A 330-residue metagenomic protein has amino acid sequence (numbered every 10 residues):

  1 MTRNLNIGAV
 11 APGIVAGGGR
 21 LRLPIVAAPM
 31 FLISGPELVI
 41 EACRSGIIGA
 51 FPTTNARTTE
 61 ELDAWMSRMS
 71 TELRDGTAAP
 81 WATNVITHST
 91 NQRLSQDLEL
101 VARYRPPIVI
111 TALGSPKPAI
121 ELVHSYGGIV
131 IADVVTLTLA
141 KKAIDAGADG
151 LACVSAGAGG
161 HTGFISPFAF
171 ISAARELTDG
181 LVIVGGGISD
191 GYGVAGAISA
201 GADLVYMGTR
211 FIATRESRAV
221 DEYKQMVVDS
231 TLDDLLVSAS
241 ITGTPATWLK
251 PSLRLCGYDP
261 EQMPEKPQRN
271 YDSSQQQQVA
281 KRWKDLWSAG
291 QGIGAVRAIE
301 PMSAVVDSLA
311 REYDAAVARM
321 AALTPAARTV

Functional and structural regions predicted by a protein language model:
M1-L181: Active-site entrance/lid segments in N-terminal catalytic domains of soluble metabolic enzymes
I33, I188-S189: Residue-level detector of alpha-helix initiation sites
F164-I183, S189-V330: Conserved active-site-proximal phosphate/metal-binding subdomains
